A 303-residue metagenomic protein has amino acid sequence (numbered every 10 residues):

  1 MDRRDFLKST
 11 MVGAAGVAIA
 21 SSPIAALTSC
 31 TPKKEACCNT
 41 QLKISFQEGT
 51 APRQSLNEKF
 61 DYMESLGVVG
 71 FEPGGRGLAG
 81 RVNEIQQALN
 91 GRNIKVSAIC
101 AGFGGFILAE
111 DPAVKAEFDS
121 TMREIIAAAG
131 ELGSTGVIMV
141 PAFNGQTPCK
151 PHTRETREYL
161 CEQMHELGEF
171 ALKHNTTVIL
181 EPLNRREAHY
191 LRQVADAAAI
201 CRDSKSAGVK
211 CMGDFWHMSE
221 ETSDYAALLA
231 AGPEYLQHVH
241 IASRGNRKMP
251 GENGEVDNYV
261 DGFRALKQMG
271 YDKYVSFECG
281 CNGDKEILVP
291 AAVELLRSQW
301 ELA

Functional and structural regions predicted by a protein language model:
D2-L27, T31-S45, S55-G67, G133-T135 (+2 more regions): Histidine-acidic metal/acid-base catalytic patches
T10-P23, K33-C38, L108, P112-K210 (+1 more regions): Active-site acidic/histidine proton-transfer and metal-coordination neighborhood in alpha/beta enzyme cores
Q47-A51, G74-R76, A101-G104, A142 (+4 more regions): Active-site beta-loop-alpha junctions enriched in small/polar residues
Y62-G80, C100-G105: N-terminal substrate-binding region of glycoside hydrolase catalytic domains
E72, A98-C100, I138, I179 (+2 more regions): Conserved beta-strand positions in the central sheet of alpha/beta enzyme cores
P73-N90, P141-P148: Glycine-rich, proline-tolerant flexible connector loops at the mouths of alpha/beta enzymes
G80-R92, T121-G133, C161-E169, D224-A231 (+1 more regions): Short amphipathic alpha-helices and their capping/turn segments at secondary-structure boundaries
L89-E110: Mid-chain, structured segments of secreted extracytoplasmic proteins
